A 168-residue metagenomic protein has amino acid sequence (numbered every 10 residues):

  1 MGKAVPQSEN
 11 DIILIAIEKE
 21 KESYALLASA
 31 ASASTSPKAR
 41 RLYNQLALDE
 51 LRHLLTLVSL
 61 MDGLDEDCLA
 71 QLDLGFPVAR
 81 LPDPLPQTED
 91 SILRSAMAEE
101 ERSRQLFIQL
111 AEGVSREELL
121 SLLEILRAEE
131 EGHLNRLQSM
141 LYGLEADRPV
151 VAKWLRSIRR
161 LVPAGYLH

Functional and structural regions predicted by a protein language model:
M1-H168: Non-heme di-metal
